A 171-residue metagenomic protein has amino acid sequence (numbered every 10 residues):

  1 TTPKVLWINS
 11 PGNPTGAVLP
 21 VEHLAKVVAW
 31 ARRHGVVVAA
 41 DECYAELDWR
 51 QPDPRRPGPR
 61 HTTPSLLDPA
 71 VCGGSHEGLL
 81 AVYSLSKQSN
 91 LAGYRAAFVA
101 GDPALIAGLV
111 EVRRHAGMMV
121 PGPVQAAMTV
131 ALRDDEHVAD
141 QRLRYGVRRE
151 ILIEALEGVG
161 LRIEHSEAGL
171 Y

Functional and structural regions predicted by a protein language model:
T1-T2, G12-V37, E42-L91: Active-site pre-lysine segment of PLP-dependent enzymes
W7, V38-A40, V120: Hydrophobic residues in well-ordered beta-strands that form the structural core
G74-S75, A104-V124: Active-site C-terminal subdomain of aminotransferase-like
A96-P103: Short beta-strand-to-turn element immediately C-terminal to the catalytic PLP-Schiff-base lysine in fold type I
P103, V120-D135, D140-Q141: Structural motif of enzymes handling amino- and sulfur-group chemistry
L109-R114, A131-E154: Structural signature of PLP-dependent enzymes
Q125, T129, Y145-I153, I163-Y171: Conserved glycine-rich beta-strand-loop-beta hairpin in the small C-terminal domain of fold type I
